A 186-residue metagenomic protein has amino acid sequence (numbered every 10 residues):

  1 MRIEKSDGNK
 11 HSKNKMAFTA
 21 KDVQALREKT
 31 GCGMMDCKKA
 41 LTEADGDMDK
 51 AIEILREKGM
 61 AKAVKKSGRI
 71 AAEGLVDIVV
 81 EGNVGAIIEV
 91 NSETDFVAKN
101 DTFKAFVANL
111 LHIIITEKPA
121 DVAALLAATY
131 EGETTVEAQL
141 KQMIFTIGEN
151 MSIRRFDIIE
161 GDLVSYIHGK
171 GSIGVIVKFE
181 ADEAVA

Functional and structural regions predicted by a protein language model:
I3-A186: N-terminal assembly/interaction segments in proteins that build large macromolecular machines
